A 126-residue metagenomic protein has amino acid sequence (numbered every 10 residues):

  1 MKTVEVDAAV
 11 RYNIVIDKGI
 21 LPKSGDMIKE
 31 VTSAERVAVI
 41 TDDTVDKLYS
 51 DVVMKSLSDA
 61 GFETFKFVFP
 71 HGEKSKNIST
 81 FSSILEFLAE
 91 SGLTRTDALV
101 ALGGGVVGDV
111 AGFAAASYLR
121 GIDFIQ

Functional and structural regions predicted by a protein language model:
M1-A98: ATP/NTP phosphate-donor binding region
K76-Q126: Glycine/threonine-rich beta-strand-loop-alpha-helix active-site module that forms ligand/phosphate-binding
